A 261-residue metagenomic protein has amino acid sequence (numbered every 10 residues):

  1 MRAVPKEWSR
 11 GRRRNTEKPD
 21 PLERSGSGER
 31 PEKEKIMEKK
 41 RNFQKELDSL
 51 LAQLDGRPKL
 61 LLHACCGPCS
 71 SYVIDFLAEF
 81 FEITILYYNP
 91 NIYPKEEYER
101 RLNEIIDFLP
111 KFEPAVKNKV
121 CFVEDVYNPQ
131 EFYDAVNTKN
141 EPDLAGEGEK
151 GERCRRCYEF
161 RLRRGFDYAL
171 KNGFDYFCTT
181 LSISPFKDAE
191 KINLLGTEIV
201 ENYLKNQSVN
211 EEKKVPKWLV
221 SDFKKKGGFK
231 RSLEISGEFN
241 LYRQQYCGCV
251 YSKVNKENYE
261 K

Functional and structural regions predicted by a protein language model:
M1-R30: Short, low-complexity intrinsically disordered segments enriched in small and basic residues
K33-Y72, L77-K261: Nucleotide-activated chemistry modules centered on ATP-dependent adenylation/adenylyltransferase
